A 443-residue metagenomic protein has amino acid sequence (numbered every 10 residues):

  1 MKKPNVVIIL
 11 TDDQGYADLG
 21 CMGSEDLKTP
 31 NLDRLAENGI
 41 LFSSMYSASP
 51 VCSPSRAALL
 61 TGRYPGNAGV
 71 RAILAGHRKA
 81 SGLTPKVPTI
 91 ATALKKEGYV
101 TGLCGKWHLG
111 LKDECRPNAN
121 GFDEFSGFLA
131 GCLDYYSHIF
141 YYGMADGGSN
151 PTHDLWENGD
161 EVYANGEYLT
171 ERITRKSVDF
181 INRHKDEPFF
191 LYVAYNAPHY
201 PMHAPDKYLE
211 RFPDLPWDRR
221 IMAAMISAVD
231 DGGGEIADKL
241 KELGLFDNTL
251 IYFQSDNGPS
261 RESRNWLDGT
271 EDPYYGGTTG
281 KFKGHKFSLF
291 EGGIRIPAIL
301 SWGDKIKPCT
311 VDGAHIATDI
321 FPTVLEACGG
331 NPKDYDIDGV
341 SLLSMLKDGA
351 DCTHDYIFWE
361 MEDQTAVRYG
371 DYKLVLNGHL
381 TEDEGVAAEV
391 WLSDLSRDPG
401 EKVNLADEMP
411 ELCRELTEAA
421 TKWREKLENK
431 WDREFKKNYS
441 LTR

Functional and structural regions predicted by a protein language model:
M1-W391, L395-R443: Formylglycine-dependent sulfatase
